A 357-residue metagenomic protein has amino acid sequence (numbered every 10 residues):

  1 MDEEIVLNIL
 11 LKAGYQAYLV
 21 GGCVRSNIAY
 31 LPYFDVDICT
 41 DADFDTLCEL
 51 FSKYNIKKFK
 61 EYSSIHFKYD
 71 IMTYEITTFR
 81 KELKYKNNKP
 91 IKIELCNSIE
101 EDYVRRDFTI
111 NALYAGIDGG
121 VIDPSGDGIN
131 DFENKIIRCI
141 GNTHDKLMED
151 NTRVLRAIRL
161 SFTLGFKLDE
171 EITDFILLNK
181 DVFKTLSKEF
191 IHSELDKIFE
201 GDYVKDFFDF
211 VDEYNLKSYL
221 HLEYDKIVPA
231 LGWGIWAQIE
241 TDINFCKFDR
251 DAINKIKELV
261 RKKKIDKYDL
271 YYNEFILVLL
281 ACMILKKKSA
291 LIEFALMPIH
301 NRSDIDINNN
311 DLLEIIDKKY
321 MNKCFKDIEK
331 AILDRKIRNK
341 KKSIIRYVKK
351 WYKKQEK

Functional and structural regions predicted by a protein language model:
M1-K357: Catalytic cores of the polymerase beta-like nucleotidyltransferase superfamily and closely associated nucleotide
